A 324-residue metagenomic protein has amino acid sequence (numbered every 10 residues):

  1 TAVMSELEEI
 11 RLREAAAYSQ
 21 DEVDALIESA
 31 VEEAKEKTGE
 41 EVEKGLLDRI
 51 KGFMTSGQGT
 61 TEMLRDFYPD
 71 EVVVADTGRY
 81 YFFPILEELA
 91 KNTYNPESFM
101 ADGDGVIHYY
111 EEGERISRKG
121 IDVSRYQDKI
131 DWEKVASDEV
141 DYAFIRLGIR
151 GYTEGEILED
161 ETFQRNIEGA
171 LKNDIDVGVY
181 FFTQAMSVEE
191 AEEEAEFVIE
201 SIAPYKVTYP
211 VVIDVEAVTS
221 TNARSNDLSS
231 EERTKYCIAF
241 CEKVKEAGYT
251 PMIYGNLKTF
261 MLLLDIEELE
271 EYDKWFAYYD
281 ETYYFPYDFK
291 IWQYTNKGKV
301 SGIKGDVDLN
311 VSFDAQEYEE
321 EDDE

Functional and structural regions predicted by a protein language model:
T1-M63, E71: Alpha-helical oligomerization interfaces
A2, F82-L86, D160-Q164: An N-terminal domain-start capping segment
G39-V73, S98-D102, V188-S230: Solvent-exposed, charged interface segments at domain starts and junctions
R49-G120, Q127, E267-E324: Functionally critical loop-and-helix segments that line ligand-binding/catalytic clefts of soluble enzyme domains
G113, S117-C237, K245-A247: Substrate-binding cleft of extracellular glycoside hydrolase catalytic domains
S201-V211, V215-E324: Surface-exposed substrate-engagement region within the catalytic domains of secreted or surface-exposed extracellular
